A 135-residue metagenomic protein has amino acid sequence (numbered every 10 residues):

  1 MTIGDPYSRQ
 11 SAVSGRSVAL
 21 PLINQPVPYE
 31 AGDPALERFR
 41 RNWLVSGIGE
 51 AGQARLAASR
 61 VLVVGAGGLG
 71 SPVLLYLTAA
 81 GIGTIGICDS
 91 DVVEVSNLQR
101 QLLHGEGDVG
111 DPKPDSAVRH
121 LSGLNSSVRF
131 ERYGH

Functional and structural regions predicted by a protein language model:
M1-H135: Adenine nucleotide-associated cytosolic modules
